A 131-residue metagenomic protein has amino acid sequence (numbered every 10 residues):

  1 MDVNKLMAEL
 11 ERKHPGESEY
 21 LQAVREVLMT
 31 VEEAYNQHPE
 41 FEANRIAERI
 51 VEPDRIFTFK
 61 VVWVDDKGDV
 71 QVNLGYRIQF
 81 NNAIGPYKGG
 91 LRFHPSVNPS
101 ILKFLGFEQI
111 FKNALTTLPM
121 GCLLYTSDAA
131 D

Functional and structural regions predicted by a protein language model:
D2-E9: Charged, compositionally biased N-terminal leader segments and the immediate start of the first structured element
A8, P15-L28: Ordered core of a single globular domain
L21-R25, H38-A47, T117-L123: Short coil/turn segments at secondary-structure boundaries
E40-D69: Structured beta-strand/loop patches that form or line metal/cofactor-binding pockets in enzymes
V72-I78: Glycine-rich active-site/cofactor-binding loop and its immediate structural neighborhood
F80-G90, N98-L123: ATP-dependent carboxylate/acyl-activation modules
Y125-D131: Conserved small/polar residues in nucleotide/adenosyl-binding loops
